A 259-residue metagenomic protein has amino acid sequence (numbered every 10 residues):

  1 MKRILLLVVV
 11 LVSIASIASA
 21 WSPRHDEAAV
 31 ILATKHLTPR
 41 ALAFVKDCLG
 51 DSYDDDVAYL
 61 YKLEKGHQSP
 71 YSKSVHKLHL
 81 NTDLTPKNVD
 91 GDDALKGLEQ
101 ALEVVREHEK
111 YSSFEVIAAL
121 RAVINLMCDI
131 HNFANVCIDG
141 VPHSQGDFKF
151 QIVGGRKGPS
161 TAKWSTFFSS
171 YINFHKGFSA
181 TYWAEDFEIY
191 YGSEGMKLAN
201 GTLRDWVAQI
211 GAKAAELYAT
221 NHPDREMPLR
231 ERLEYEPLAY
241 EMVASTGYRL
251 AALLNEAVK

Functional and structural regions predicted by a protein language model:
I4-I14: Sec-dependent N-terminal signal peptides
S19-L126, F133-K259: N-terminal, motif-rich segments that launch catalysis or mediate targeting to/interaction with membranes, typified by
